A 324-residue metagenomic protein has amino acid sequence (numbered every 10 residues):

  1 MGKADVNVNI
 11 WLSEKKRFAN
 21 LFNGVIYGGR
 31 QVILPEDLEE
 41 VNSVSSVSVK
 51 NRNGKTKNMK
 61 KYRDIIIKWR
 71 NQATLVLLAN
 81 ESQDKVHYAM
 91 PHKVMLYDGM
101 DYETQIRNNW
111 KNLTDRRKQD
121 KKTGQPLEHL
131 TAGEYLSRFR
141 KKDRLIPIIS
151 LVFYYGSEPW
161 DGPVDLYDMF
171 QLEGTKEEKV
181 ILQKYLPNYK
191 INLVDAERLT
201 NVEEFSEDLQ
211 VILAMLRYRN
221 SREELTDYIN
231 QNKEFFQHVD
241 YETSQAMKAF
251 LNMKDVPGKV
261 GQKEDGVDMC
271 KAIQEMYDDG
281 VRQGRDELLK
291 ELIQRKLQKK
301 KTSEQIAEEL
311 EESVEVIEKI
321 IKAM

Functional and structural regions predicted by a protein language model:
M1-M324: Elongated, amphipathic alpha-helical interaction scaffolds
